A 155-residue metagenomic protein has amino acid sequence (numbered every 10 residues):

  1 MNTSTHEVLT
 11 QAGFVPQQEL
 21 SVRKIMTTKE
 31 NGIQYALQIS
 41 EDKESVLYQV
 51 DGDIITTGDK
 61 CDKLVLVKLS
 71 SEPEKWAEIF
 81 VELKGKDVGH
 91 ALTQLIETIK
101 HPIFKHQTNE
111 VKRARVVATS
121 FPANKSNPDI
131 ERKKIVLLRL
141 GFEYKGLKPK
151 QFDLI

Functional and structural regions predicted by a protein language model:
M1-E41: Solvent-exposed, charged helical/coil patches that constitute nucleic-acid or partner-interaction surfaces
N2-G13, R113-I155: Domain-level recognition of nuclease-like catalytic cores that cleave nucleotide substrates
Q17-E19, R23-I25, L92-T93, P122-K125: N-terminal targeting/trafficking signals and adjacent low-complexity tails
M26-S71: Active-site metal-binding core of divalent-cation-utilizing nuclease and nuclease-like domains
I55-T56, E74, D87-L95, S126: Active-site-adjacent loop/helix micro-motif of nuclease/hydrolase catalytic cores
K63-V65, A77-G85: Conserved catalytic cores of phosphodiester-cleaving nucleases, focusing on short active-site segments
T98: An active-site-proximal "capping" alpha-helix that borders the catalytic cofactor pocket
H101-E110: Arginine/glycine-rich "motif VI" loop of SF2 helicases in the C-terminal RecA-like domain
